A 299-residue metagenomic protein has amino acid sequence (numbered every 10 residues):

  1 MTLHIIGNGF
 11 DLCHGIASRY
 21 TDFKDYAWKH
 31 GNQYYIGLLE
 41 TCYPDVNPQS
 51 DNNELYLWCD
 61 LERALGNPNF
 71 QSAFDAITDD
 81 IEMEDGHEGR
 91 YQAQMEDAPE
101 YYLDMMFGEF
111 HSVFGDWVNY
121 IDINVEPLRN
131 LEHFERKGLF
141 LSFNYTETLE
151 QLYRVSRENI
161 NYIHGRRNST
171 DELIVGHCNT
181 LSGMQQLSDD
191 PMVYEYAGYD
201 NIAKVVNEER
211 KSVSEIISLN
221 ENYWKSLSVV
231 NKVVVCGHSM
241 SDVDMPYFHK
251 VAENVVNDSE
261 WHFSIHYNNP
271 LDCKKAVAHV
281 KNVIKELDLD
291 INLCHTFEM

Functional and structural regions predicted by a protein language model:
M1-H14, E221-M299: SIR2/sirtuin-family catalytic core signature
L3, D11, L139, T146 (+7 more regions): Generic hydrophobic/packing signal
H4, N8, Y91-A98, N130 (+4 more regions): Generic alpha-helix detector with strongest preference for long hydrophobic helices that associate with membranes
G7, H14, Y26, H30-Q33 (+1 more regions): Short N-terminal secondary-structure initiator segments
S18, D22-F23, A27-T170, C236 (+1 more regions): Active-site periphery "cap/insert" segments of enzyme catalytic domains
G37-P48, I174-G183, Y196-I202, N269-H279 (+1 more regions): Low-complexity, flexible helical/coil segments
E147-Q151, V155-Q186, E253-E286: Extended hydrophobic/aromatic segments used for targeting, binding, or gating
G183-S228: Acidic, metal/cofactor-coordinating or nucleic-acid-engaging core segments within structured domains
